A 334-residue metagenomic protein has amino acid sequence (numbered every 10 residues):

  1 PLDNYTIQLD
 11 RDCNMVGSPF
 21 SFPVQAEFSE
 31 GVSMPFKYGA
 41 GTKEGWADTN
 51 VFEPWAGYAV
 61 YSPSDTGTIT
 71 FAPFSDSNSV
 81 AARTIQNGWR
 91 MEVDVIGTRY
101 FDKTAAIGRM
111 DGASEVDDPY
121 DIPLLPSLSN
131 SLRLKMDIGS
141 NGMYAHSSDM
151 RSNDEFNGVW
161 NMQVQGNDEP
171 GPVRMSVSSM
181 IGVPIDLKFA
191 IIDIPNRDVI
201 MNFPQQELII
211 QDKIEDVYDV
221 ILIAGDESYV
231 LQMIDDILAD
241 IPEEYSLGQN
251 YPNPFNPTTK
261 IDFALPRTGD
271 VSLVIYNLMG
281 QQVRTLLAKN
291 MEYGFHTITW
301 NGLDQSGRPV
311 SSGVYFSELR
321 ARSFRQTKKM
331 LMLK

Functional and structural regions predicted by a protein language model:
P1-P252: Compositionally biased Ser/Thr/Gly- and acidic/asparagine-rich, proline-interspersed low-complexity stretches
D12, Y58, F189-I192, G280 (+3 more regions): Residue-level detector of buried hydrophobic side-chain packing in well-ordered secondary-structure elements
W55, E215-V217, T268, Y293-F295 (+1 more regions): Extracellular Ig-like/FN3 beta-sandwich strand-entry sites
Y61-P63, G225, L303, E318-F324: Beta-strand-rich extracellular modules
Q206-L208, G294-I298: Short strand-edge motifs at loop-to-beta-strand transitions and within beta-strands of extracellular beta-rich domains
M233-Y276, T285-A288, T297-W300, A321: Glycine-centered coil/turn sites that cap beta-strands in beta-rich domains
N277-L278, D304: Short, acidic, Ser/Thr-enriched surface-loop or helix-capping motifs
T299, R308-K334: C-terminal tail/sorting-segment detector
